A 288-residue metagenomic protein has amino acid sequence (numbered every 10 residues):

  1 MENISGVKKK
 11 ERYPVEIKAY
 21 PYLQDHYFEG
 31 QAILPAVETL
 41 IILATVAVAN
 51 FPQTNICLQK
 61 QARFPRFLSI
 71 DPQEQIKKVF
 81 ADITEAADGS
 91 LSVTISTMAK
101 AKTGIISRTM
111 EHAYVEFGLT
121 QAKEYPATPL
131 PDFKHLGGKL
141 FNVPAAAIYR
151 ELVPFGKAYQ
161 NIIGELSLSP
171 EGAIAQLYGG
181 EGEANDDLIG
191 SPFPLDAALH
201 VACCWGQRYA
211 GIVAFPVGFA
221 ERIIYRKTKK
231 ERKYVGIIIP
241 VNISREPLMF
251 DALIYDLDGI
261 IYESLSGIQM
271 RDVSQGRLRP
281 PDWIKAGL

Functional and structural regions predicted by a protein language model:
M1-L288: Acyl-thioester-processing domains in fatty-acid/polyketide/NRPS systems
